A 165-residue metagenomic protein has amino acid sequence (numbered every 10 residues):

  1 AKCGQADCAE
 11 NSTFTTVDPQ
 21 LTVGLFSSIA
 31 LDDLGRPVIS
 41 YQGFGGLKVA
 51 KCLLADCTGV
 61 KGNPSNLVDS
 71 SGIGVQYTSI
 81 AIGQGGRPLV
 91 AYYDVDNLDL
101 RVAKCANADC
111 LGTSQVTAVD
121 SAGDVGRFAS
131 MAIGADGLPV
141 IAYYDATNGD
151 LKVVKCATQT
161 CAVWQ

Functional and structural regions predicted by a protein language model:
A1-Q165: Extracellular, repeat-based ectodomains that mediate carbohydrate processing or recognition
